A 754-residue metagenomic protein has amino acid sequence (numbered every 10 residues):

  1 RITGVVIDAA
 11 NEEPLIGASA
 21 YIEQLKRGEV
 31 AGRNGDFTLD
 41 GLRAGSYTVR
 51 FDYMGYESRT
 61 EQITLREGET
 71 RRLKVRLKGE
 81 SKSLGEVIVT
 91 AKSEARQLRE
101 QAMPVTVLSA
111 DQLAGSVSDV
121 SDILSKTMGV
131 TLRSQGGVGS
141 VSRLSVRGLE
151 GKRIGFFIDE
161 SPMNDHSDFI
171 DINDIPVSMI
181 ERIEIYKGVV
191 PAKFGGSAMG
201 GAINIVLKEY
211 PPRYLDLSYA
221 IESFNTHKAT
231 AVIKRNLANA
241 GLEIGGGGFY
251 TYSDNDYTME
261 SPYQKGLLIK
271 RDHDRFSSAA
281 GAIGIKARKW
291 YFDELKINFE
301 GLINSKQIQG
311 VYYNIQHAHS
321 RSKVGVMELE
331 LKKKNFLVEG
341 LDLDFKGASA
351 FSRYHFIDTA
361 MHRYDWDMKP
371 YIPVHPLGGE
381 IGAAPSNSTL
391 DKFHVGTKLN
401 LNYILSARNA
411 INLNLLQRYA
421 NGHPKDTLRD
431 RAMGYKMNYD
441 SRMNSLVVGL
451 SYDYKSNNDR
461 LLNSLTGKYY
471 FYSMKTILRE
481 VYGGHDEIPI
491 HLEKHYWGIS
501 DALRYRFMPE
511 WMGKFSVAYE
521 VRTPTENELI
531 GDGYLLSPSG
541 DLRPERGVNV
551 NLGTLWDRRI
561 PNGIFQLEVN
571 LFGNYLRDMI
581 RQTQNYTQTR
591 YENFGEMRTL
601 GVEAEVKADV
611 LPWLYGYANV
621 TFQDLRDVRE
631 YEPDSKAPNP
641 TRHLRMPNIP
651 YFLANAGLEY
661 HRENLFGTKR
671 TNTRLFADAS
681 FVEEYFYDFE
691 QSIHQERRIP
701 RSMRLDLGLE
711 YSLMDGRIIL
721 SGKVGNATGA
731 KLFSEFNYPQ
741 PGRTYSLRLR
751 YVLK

Functional and structural regions predicted by a protein language model:
I7, N11, A18-E23, D52-Y56 (+3 more regions): Short, acidic, small-residue-rich periplasmic hinge/interaction motif at the N-terminus of Gram-negative outer-membrane
D40-G41, S161-K187: Short acidic/polar hinge/loop motifs at secondary-structure boundaries that mediate gating or recognition
I175-Y214: A beta-strand signature from Gram-negative outer-membrane beta-barrel systems, especially the internal plug domain
P212, A220, L237-A318: Periplasmic-side early beta-strands and strand-to-turn transitions of outer-membrane beta-barrels
D274-A279, K286-R288, L302, R504 (+6 more regions): Conserved C-terminal beta-signal and adjacent last beta-strands/turns of outer-membrane beta-barrel proteins
I285-I303, S322-A518, I560, I564-G573 (+1 more regions): Face-selective signature of the C-terminal outer-membrane beta-barrel domain
K346, R504-R506, G513-A518, P544-L600 (+2 more regions): Membrane-embedded beta-barrel scaffold of Gram-negative outer-membrane proteins
Y470, F572-Y575, N593-F686: Gram-negative outer-membrane beta-barrel transporters
